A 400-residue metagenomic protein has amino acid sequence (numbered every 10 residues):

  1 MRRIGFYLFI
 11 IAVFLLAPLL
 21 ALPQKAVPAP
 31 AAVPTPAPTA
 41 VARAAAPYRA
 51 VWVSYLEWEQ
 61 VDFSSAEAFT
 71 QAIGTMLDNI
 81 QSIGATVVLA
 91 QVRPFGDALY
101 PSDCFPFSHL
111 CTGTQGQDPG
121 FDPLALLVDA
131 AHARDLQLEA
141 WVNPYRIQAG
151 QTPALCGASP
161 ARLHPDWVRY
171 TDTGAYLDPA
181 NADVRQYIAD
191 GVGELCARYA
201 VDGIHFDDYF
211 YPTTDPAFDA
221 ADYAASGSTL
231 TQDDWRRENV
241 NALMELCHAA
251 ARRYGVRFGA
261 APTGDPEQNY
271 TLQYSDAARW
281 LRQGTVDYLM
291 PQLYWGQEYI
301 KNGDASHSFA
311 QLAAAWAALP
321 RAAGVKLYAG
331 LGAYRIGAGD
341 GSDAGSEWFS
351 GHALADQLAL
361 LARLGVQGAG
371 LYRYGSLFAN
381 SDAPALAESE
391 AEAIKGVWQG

Functional and structural regions predicted by a protein language model:
P18-R43: Ser/Thr-rich, Proline-interspersed low-complexity disordered segments
R43-Q71, L126-D129, E139-A140, Y145-R198 (+1 more regions): Active-site-adjacent "subsite" loops/lids of carbohydrate-active enzymes
L56-E67, F105-F121, T171-Q186, T229-N239 (+2 more regions): The substrate-binding groove and active-site-proximal loops of carbohydrate-active enzymes, especially glycoside
S65-I83, L110-R134, Y187, E238-E245: Aromatic- and glycine-enriched glycan-recognition loops and surfaces that form the carbohydrate-binding subsites
F69, N79, R134, G157 (+3 more regions): Polysaccharide-binding and catalytic clefts of secreted carbohydrate-active enzymes
Q71-A98, R198-G203, T285-L289, L361-G368: Catalytic domains of carbohydrate-active enzymes, especially glycoside hydrolases
A85-P119: Aromatic-lined carbohydrate-binding/catalytic grooves of carbohydrate-active enzymes
T285-A310, A315-G400: Substrate-binding cleft of secreted/luminal carbohydrate-active enzymes
